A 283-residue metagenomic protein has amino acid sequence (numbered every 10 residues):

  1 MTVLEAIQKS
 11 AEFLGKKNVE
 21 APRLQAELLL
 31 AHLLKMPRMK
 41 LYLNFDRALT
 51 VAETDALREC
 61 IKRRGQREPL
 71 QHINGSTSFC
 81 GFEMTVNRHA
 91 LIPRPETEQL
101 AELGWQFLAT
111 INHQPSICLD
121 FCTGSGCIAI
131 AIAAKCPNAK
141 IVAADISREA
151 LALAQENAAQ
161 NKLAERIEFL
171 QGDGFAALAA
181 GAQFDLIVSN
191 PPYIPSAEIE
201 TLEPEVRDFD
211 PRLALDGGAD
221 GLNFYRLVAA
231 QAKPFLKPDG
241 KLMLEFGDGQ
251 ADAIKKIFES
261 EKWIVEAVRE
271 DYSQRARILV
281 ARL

Functional and structural regions predicted by a protein language model:
M1-Y42, D46-L49: Non-catalytic accessory regions of SAM-dependent methyltransferases
L14, L108, A158, A232 (+1 more regions): Conserved hydrophobic residues forming the short capping helix/wall of the S-adenosyl-L-methionine
L29, R67, T97, I128 (+5 more regions): Residue-level signal for inorganic ion chemistry
L30-F107: Conserved AdoMet
P95-T201: Conserved SAM/SAH cofactor-binding pocket of Class I
L163, D210, L236-P238: Helix-to-beta-strand junctions that scaffold the AdoMet/dcAdoMet cofactor pocket in Class I SAM-dependent enzymes
Y193-N223: Mobile active-site "lid"/loop adjacent to the S-adenosyl-L-methionine
A219-A281: Conserved Class I SAM-dependent methyltransferase catalytic core
